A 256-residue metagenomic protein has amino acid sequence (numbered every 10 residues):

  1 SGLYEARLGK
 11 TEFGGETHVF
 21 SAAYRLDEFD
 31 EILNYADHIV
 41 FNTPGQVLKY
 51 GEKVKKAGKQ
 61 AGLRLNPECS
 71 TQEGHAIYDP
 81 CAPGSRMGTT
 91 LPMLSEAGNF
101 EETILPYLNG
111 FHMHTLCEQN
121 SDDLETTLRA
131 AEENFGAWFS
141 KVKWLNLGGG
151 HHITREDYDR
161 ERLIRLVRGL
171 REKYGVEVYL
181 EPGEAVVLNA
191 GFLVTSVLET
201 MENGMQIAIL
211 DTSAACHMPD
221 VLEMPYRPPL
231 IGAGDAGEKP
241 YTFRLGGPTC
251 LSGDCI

Functional and structural regions predicted by a protein language model:
S1-W144, E156-Y158, L166-G169: Active-site-proximal beta-alpha core segment in soluble small-molecule metabolic enzymes
G62, N146, V178-L180: A structural signal for short, well-ordered beta-strand segments and their strand-loop junctions that often border
E68-S70, E118, H152, A215-H217 (+1 more regions): Short, acidic Gly/Pro/Ser/Thr-rich loop/turn segments
T89, F111, G149-H151, E184 (+1 more regions): Gly/Ser/Thr-rich helix-start
T115-L116, L145-T154, P182-A185: Glycine-rich beta-strand-to-loop/alpha-helix junction loops that act as flexible
L166, E177-I256: Charged (often Lys/Glu-rich) extended helix/loop segments that serve as interaction or gating elements
